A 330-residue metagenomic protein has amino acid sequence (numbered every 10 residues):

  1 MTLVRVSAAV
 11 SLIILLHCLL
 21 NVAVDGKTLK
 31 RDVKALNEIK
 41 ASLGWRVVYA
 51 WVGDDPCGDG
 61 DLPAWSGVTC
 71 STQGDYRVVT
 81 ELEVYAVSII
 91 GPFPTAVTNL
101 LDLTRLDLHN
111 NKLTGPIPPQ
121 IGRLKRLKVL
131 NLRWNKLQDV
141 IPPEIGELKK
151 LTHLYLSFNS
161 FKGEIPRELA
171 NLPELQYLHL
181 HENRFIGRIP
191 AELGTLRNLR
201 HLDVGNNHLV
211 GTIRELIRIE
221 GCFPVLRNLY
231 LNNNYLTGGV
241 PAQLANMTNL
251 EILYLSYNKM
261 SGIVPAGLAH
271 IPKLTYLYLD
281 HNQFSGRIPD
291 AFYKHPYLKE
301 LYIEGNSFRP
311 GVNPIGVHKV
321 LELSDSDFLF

Functional and structural regions predicted by a protein language model:
T2-G67, G305, G316-L321: Surface-exposed cap/linker segments adjacent to membranes
L43-T95, T212-E220, G239: LRR flanking "cap" motifs
Y76, T98-L103, G122-L127, G146-L151 (+7 more regions): Leucine-rich repeat
L82, L106-L108, L127-L132, L151-L156 (+6 more regions): Conserved hydrophobic beta-strand positions in leucine-rich repeat
V87, N111, L132-N135, N159 (+6 more regions): Consensus "Asn ladder" position of solenoid repeat domains
F93-T95, I117-P119, I141-P143, I165-R167 (+6 more regions): The feature encodes a structural signal of leucine-rich repeats
Q138-T237: Solenoidal tandem-repeat scaffolds enriched in leucines and small polar residues
Y276-F330: Leucine-rich solenoid repeat scaffolds
